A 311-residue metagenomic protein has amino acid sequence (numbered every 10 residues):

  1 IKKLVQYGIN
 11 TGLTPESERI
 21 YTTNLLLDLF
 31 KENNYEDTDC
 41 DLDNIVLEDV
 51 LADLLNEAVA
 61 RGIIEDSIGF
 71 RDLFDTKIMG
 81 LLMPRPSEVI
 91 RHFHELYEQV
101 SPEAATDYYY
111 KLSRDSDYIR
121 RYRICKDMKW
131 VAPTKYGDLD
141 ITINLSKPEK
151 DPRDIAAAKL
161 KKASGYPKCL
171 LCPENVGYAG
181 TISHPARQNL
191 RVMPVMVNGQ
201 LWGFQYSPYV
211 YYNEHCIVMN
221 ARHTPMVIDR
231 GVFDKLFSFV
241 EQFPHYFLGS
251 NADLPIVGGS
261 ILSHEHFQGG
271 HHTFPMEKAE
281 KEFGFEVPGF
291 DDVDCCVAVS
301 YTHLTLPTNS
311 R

Functional and structural regions predicted by a protein language model:
I1-M226, R311: Active-site microenvironments that recognize anionic phosphate/pyrophosphate groups
N189-R191, A221-L248: Helical scaffold of the NTase/Pol beta-like nucleotidyltransferase catalytic core
L201-P208, V232, L236-V240, E286-D291: Structured alpha-helical segments in the cores of large, soluble enzyme domains
N213-N220, V257-F274: Histidine-centered divalent-metal-coordination microenvironment in nucleic-acid enzymes
C216-I217, I228-G231, A279: A short secondary-structure junction signal
P244-S263, H271, E280: Active-site nucleotide-donor binding segment shared across nucleotidyl transfer reactions
S263, G269-S300: Acidic/histidine-rich catalytic neighborhood
T302-T308: Conserved small/polar residues in nucleotide/adenosyl-binding loops
